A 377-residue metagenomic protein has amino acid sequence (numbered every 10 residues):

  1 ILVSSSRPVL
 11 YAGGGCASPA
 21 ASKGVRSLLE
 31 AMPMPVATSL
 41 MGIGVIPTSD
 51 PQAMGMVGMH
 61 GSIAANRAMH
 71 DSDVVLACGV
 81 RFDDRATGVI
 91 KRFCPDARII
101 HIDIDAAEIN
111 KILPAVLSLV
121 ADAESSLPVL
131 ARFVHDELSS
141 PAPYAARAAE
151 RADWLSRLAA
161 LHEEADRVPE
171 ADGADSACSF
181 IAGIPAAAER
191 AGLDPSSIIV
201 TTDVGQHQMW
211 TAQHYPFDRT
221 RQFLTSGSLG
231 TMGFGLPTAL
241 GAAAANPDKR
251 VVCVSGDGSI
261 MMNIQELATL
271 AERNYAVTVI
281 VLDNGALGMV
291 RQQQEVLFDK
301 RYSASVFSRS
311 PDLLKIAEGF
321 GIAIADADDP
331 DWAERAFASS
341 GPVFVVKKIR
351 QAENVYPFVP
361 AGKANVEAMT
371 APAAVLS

Functional and structural regions predicted by a protein language model:
I1-P8, L28, M69-D71, G183-P195 (+2 more regions): Glycine-rich phosphate/diphosphate-binding loops that line cofactor/substrate pockets in enzymes
S6-P19, L29: Glycine-rich phosphate/diphosphate-binding loops and the adjacent beta-loop-alpha structural elements that coordinate
S27-M32, T87-A106, P357-A373: A short, gly/pro- and small-residue-rich
M34-L40, I100-D103, V279-L282: Short internal beta-strands
G42-E150, S310: Glycine-rich, acidic loop regions that bind phosphate or pyrophosphate groups
M59, N66, D71, N110-I112 (+3 more regions): Thiamine diphosphate
D153-P237, A242: Active-site diphosphate/adenylate-binding microenvironment
